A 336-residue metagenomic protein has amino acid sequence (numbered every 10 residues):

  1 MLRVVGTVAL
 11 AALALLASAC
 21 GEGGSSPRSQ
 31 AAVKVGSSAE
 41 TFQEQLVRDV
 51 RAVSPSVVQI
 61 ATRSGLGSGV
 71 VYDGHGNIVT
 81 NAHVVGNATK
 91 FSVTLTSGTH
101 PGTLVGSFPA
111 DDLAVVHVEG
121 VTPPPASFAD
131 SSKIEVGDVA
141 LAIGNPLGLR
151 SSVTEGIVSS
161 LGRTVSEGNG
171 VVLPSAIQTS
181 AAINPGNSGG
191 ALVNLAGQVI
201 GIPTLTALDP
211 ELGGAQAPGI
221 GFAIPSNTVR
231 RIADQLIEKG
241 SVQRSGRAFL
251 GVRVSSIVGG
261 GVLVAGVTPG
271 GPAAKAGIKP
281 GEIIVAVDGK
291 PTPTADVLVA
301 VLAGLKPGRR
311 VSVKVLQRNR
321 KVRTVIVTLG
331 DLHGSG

Functional and structural regions predicted by a protein language model:
M1-G24: Secretory targeting and sorting signals
C20-G260, V299, A303, R318-K321 (+1 more regions): Serine-dependent protease modules
I78, A273-D296: Conserved PDZ fold ligand-binding element
V121-P125, V262-T268, T292-A295: Short, structured beta-strand/loop micro-motifs enriched in basic residues and often containing a Trp
A129-S131, A191, G266, P272-I283 (+1 more regions): A short glycine-leucine-enriched loop at secondary-structure breakpoints that most characteristically corresponds
A286-K314: PDZ domains, with a preference for the canonical peptide-binding region formed by the helix
R310, V322-T324: A structural signal for beta-strand boundary/capping segments at domain termini and interdomain linkers
